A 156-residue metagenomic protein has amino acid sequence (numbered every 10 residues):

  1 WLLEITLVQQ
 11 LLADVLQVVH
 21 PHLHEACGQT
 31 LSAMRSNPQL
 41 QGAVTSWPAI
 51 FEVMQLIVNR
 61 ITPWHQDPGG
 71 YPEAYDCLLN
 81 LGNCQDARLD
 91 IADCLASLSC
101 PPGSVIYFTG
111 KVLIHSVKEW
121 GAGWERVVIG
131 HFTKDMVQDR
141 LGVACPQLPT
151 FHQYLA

Functional and structural regions predicted by a protein language model:
W1-P72: Conserved, ordered domain cores of eukaryotic regulatory proteins
E73, N83-A156: Catalytic core of Fe(II)/2-oxoglutarate
